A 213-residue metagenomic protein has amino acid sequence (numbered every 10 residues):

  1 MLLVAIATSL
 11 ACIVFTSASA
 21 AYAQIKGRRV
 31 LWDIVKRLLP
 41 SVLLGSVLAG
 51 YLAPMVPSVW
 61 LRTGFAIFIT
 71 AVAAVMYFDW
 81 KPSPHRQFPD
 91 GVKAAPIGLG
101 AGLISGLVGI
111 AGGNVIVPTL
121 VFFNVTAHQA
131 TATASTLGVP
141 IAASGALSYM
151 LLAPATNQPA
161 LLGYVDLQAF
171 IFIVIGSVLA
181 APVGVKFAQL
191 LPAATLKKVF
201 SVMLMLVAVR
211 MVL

Functional and structural regions predicted by a protein language model:
M1-L3, S17-G102, G106-L107, P118-H128 (+1 more regions): Juxtamembrane transmembrane-helix boundary motif
I6-I13, L43, T131-A142, L204: Transmembrane helix-bundle signature of multi-pass membrane transporters/permeases
A143-S148: Hydrophobic alpha-helical transmembrane segments that constitute the membrane-spanning cores of multi-pass membrane
